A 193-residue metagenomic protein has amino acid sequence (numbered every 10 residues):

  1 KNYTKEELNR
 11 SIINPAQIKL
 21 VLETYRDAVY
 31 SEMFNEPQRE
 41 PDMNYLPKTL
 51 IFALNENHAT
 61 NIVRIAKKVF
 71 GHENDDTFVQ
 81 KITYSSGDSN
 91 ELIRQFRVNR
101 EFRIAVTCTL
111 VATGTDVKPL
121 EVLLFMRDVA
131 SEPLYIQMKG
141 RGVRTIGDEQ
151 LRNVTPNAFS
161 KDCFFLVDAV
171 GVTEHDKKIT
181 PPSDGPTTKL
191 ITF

Functional and structural regions predicted by a protein language model:
K1-L46: Interdomain helical connector at the RecA1-RecA2 junction of SF1/SF2 helicase-like NTPases
T4-R10, L20, T24, V170-F193: Long, largely alpha-helical accessory region at the distal end of helicase-like NTP-driven motors
E7, S11-N14, F52, E56 (+2 more regions): Hydrophobic alpha-helical scaffolding
Y25-E36, F70, F96-T109: Structural motif corresponding to the C-terminal cap of alpha-helices
S31, M43, A53-K81: Conserved helicase motor "Helicase C" RecA-like lobe of SF1/SF2 P-loop NTPases
N35-L46, E73-T77, A158-K161: Short helix-terminating capping/connector loops at secondary-structure junctions
Y45-K48, F102: Pre-Walker A (Motif I) flank of P-loop NTPase domains
N74-P182: Conserved RecA-like P-loop NTPase helicase motor core
